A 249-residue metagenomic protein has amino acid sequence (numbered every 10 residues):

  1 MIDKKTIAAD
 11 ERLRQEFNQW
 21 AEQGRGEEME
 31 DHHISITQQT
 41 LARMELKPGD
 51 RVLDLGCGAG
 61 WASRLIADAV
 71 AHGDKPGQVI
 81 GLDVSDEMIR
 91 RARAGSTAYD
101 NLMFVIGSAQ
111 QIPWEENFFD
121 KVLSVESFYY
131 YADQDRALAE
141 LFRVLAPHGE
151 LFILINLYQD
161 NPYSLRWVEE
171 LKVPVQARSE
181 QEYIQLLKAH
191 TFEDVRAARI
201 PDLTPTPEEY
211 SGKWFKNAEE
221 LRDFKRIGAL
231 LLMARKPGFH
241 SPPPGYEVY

Functional and structural regions predicted by a protein language model:
M1-E45, W61-L65, M88-R91, G95 (+3 more regions): Conserved class I S-adenosyl-L-methionine
L53-Q111: Class I SAM-dependent methyltransferase SAM/SAH-binding core
Q110-K121: A short acidic, Gly/Pro-enriched loop at the edge of an enzyme's catalytic core that lines a small-molecule cofactor
D135-P147: A short glycine-rich, Lys/Arg-flanked "PGG" loop and its adjoining helix->strand segment in the class I
G149-I155: Conserved beta-strand signature within the Rossmann-like core of class I S-adenosyl-L-methionine
N156-P174: Short, glycine-/aromatic-enriched active-site segment of Class I SAM-dependent methyltransferases
V175-T191: Short alpha-helix
E208-Y249: Core SAM-dependent methyltransferase catalytic element
